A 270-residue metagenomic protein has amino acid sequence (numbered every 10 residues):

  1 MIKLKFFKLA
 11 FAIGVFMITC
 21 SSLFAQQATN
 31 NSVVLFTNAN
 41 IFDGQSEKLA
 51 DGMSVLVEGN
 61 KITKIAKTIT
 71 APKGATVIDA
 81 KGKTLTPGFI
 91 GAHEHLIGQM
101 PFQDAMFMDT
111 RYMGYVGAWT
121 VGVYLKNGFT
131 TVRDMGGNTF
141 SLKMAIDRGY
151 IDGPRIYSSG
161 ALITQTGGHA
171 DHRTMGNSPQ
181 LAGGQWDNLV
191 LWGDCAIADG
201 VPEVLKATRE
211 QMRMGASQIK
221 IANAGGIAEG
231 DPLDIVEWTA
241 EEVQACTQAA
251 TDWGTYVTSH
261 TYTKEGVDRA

Functional and structural regions predicted by a protein language model:
M1-F11: Bacterial N-terminal signal peptides that target proteins for export
A10-S22: Bacterial N-terminal signal peptides
L23-Q27: Boundary at the C-terminal end of the N-terminal hydrophobic targeting segment
A28, I41, S46-T86: Histidine-rich, glycine-flanked metal-binding segment
A80-R148, T166-M175, E241, Y262-A270: Metal-associated gating/positioning segment near the N- to mid-region
Q103-Y115, W186-K206, Y256-Y262: Active-site mouth loops of central-metabolism enzymes
G117-L142, G153-L162, A216-I227, Y256: Divalent metal-dependent hydrolysis catalytic cores, especially in the metallo-beta-lactamase
E203-A270: Histidine/acidic residue-rich metal-binding segments in metalloenzymes
